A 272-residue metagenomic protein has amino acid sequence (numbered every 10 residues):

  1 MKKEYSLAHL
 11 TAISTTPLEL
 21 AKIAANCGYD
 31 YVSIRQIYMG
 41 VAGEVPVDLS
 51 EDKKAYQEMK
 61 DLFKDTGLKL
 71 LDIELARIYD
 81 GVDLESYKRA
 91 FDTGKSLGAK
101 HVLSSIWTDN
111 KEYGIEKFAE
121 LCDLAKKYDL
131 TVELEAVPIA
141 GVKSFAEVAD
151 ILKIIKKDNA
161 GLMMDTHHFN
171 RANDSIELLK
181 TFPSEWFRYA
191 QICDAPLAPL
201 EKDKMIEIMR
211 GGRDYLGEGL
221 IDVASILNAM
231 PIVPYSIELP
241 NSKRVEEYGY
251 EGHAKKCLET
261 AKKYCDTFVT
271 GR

Functional and structural regions predicted by a protein language model:
M1-K2, A25, Q36-G40, L68-L71 (+3 more regions): A short alpha-helix capping/helix-coil boundary motif
M1-S6, I13-Y31, E58, K64 (+3 more regions): Histidine-acidic metal/acid-base catalytic patches
A8-A12, R35-M39, L75-I78, I106-D109 (+4 more regions): Active-site beta-loop-alpha junctions enriched in small/polar residues
S33, D72, L103, E133 (+2 more regions): Conserved beta-strand positions in the central sheet of alpha/beta enzyme cores
S33-E58: Glycine-rich, proline-tolerant flexible connector loops at the mouths of alpha/beta enzymes
G40-P46, Y79, K243-E247: A short acidic, helix-capping loop that chelates divalent metal ions and anchors anionic groups
V47-A55, V82-R89, D109-E116, A140-K143 (+3 more regions): Alpha-helix N-cap and loop-to-helix initiation/capping positions
L62-K69, R77-G161, R171, F268: Active-site acidic/histidine proton-transfer and metal-coordination neighborhood in alpha/beta enzyme cores
